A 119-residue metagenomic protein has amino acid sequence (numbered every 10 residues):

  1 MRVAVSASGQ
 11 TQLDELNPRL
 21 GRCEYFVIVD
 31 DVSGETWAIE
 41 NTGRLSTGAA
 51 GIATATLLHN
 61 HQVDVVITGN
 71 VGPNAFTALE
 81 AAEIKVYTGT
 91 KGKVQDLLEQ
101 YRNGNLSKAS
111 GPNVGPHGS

Functional and structural regions predicted by a protein language model:
M1-A53, N60-H61, E80-A82, G89-S119: Non-catalytic interface/targeting segments
G69: Conserved residues at the C-terminal ends of beta-strands
